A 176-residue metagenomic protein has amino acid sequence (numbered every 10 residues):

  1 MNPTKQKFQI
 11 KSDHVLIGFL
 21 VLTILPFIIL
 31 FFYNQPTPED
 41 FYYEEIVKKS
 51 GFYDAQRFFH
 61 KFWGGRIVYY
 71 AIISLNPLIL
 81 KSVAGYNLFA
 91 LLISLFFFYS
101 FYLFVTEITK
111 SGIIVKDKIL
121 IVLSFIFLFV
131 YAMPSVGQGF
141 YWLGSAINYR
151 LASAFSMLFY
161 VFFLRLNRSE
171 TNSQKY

Functional and structural regions predicted by a protein language model:
M1-I24: Start-transfer (signal-anchor) and selected internal transmembrane alpha helices of multi-pass inner/ER membrane
L25-W63, I73-P77: Extracytoplasmic loop-helix module adjacent to an early transmembrane segment
F59-A84, L88-L91: Short hydrophobic/aromatic helix or loop-helix immediately within or flanking a transmembrane segment in polytopic
L75-L80, V105-T109, V130-Y141: Juxtamembrane "helix-exit" motif on the non-cytosolic side of transmembrane helices
G85-F96, S124-L128, I147: Hydrophobic alpha-helical transmembrane segments of multi-pass membrane proteins
L92-V115, L158: Transmembrane-helix motifs of polytopic, lipid-linked glycan transferases
D117-N167: Membrane-interface micro-motifs in multi-pass membrane enzymes
R165-Y176: Short hydrophobic alpha-helices at membrane interfaces in multi-pass membrane enzymes
